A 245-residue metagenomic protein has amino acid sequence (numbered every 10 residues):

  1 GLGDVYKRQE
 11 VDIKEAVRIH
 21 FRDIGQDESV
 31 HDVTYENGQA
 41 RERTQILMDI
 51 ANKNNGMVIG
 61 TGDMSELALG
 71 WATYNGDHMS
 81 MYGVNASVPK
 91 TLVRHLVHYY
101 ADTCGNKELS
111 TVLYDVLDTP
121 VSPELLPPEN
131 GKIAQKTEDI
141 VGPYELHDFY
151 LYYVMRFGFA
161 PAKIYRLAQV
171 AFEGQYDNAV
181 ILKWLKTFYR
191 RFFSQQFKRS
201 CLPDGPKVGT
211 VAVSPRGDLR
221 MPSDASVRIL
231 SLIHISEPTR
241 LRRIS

Functional and structural regions predicted by a protein language model:
D4-L232, S236, S245: ATP/NTP-dependent adenylation/nucleotidyl-transfer catalytic domains that generate, transfer, or process NMP-activated
L241: Extended, polar beta-sheet/loop recognition surfaces of beta-rich domains that mediate binding to diverse ligands
